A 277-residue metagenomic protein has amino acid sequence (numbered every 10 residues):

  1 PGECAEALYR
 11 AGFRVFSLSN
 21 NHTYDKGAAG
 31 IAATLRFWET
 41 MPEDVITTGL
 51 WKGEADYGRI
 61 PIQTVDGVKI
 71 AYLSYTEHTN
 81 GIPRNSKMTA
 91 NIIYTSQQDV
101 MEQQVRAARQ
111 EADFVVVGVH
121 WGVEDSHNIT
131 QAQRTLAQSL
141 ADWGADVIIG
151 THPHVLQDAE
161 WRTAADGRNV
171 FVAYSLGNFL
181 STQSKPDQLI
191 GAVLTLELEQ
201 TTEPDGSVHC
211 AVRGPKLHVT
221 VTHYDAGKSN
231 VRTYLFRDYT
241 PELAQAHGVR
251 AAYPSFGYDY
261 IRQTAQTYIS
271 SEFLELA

Functional and structural regions predicted by a protein language model:
P1-A277: Acidic, metal/ion-coordinating pockets
